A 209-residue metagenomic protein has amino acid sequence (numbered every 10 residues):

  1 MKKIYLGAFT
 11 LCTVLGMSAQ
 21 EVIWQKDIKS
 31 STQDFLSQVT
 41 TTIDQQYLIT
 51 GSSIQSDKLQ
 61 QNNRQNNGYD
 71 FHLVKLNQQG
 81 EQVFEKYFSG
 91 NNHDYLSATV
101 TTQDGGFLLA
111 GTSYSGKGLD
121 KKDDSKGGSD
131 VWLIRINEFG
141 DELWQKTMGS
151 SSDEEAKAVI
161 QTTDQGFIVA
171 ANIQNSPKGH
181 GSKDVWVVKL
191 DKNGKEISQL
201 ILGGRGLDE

Functional and structural regions predicted by a protein language model:
M1-W24: Bacterial Sec-dependent N-terminal signal peptides
S18-E209: A sequence-level/structural motif corresponding to short, flexible coil/turn segments enriched in small polar residues
